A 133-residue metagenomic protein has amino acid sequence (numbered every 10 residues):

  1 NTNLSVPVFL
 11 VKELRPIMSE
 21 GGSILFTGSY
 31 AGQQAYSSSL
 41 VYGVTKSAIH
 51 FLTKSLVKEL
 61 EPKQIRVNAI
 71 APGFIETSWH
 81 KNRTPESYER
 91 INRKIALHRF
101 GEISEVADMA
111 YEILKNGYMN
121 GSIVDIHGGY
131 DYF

Functional and structural regions predicted by a protein language model:
V11, T45, T53: Active-site helix of classical SDR
P16, V57-P62: Alpha-helical segment proximal to the catalytic Tyr-Lys
G21, Q34-L40, H98: Active-site loop immediately N-terminal to the catalytic Tyr-X3-Lys motif of short-chain dehydrogenase/reductase
S29: Residue(s) in the substrate-gating loop at a strand-loop-helix junction that position the organic substrate next
Q33, A71-N82: Short, flexible catalytic-loop segment of classical short-chain dehydrogenase/reductase
A35-G43, S55, R83: Active-site loop-to-helix junction immediately N-terminal to the catalytic Tyr of the SDR YXXXK motif in Rossmann-fold
R99-I126, D131: C-terminal substrate-recognition "lid" of short-chain dehydrogenase/reductases
